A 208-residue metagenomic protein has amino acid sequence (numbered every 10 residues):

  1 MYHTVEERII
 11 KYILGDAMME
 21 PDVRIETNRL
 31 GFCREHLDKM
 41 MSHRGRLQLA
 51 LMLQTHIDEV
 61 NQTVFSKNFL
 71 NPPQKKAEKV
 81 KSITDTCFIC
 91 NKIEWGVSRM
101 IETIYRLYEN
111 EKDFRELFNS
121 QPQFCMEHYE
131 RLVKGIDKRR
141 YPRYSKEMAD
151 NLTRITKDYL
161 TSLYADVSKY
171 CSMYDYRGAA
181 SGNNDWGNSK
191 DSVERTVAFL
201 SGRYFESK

Functional and structural regions predicted by a protein language model:
M1-K208: Intrinsically disordered, low-complexity regulatory regions of eukaryotic proteins
